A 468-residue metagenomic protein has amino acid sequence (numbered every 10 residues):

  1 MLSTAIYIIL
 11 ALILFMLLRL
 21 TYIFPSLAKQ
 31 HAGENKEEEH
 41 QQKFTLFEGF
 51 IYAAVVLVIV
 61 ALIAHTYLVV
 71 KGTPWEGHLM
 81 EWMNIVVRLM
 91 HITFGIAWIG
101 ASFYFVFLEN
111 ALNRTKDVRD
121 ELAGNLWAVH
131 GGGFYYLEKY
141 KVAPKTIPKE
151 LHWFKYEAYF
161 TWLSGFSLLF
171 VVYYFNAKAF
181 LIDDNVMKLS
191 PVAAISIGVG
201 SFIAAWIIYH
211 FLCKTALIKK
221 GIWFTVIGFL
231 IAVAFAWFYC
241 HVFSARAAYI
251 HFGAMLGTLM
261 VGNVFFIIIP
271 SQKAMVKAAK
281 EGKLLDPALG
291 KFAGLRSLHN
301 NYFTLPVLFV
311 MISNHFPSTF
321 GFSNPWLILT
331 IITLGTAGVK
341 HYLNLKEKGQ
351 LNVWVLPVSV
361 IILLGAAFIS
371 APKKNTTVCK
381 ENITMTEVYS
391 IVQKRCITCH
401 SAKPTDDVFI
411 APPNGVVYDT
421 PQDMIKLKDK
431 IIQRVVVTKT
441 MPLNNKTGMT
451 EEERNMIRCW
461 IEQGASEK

Functional and structural regions predicted by a protein language model:
L2-G294, L298-N324, V339, P372-K373 (+1 more regions): Membrane-embedded alpha-helical bundles that constitute the cytochrome b-like, heme-associated redox core of multi-pass
G132, L137, T146, W153 (+3 more regions): Aromatic- and Gly/Pro-enriched helix-to-coil junctions and flexible linker segments
L189, L327-I328, S466: Short, intrinsically disordered/low-complexity patches at protein termini and at juxtamembrane boundaries
T215-K219, F229-A234, T330-S359: Cytosolic-side transmembrane helix boundary signature
I250-T258, N324, I328-T333, V355-L356 (+1 more regions): Pore-lining and gate-forming transmembrane alpha-helices of multi-pass membrane transport proteins
L305-L308, I312-T319, G338-N352, K373-K374 (+2 more regions): Inter-heme linker and motif-flanking segments adjacent to c-type heme-binding CXXCH motifs in c-type cytochromes
F322-T330, D423, M449: Short amphipathic alpha-helical interaction segments
